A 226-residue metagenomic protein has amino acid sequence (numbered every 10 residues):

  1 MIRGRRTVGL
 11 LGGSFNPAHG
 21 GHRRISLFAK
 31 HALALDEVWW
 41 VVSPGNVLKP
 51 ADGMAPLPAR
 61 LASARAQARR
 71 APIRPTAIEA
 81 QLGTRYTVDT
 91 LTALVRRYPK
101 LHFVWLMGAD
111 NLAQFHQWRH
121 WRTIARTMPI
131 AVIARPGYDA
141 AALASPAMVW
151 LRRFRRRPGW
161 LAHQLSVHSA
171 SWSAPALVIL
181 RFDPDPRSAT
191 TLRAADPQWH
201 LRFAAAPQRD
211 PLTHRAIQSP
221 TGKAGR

Functional and structural regions predicted by a protein language model:
M1-R226: Nucleotidyltransferase catalytic core that binds NTPs
